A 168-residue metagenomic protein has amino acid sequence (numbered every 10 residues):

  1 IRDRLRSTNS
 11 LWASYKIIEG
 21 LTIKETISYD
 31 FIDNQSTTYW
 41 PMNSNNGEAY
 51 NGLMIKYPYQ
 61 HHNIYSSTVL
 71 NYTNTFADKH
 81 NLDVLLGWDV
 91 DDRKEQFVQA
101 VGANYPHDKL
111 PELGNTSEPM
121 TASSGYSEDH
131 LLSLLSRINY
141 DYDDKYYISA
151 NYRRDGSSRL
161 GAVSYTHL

Functional and structural regions predicted by a protein language model:
I1, T37-M54, K94-A122: Surface-exposed loop/turn segments flanking beta-strands in extracellular/periplasmic regions
I1-T38, I55-T75, D83, E95-F97 (+2 more regions): Outer-membrane beta-barrel transmembrane strands
I18-E19, H107-L110, S157: Generic secondary-structure boundary/loop-capping signal
K79: Catalytic core regions of nucleotide second-messenger enzymes
D83-D89: Extended hydrophobic secondary-structure segments that form protein cores and membrane-embedded regions
S158-V163: Solvent-exposed loop/turn segments connecting transmembrane beta-strands in outer-membrane beta-barrel proteins
T166-H167: Conserved small/polar residues in nucleotide/adenosyl-binding loops
